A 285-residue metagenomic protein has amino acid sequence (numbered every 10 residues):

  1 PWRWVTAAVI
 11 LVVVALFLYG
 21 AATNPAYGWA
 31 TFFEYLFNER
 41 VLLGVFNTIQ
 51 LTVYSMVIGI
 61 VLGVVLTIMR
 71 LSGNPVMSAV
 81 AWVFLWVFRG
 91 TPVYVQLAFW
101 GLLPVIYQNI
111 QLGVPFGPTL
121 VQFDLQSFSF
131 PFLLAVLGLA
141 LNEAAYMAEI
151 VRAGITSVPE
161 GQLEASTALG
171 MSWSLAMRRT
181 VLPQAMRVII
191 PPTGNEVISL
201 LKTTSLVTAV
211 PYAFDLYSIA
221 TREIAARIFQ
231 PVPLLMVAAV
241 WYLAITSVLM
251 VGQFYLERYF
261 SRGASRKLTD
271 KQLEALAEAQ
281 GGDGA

Functional and structural regions predicted by a protein language model:
P1-A285: Transmembrane alpha-helices and adjacent helix-loop boundaries
